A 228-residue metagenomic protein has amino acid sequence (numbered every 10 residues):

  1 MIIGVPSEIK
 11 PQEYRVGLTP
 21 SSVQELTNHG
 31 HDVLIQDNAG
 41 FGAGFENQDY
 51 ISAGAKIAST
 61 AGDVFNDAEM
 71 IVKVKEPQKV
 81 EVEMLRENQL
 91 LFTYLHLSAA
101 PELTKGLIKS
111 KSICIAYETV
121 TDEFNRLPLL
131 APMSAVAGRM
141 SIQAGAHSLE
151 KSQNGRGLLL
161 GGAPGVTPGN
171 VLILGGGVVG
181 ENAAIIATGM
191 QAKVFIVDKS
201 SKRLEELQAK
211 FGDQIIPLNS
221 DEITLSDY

Functional and structural regions predicted by a protein language model:
I2, E8, K79-G169: Glycine/serine-rich phosphate-binding loop and adjoining beta1-alpha1 elements at the start of nucleotide-handling
I2-G106, S110: An N-terminal-biased, well-structured beta-alpha scaffold segment characteristic of Rossmann-like dinucleotide-binding
P6-S7, P11-G42, N154-Y228: Glycine-rich phosphate/diphosphate-binding loop of Rossmann-like nucleotide-binding domains
Q36-D37, T60-A61, Y94-H96, A116-T121 (+2 more regions): Short beta->alpha connector loops at strand-helix junctions that form conserved, small/polar/Pro-enriched
F41-A43, F65, A99-P101, T121-N125 (+2 more regions): Short gly/pro/ser/thr-enriched loop/turn and capping motifs at secondary-structure boundaries
I51-G54, P132-A135, G212-L218: Short, hinge-like loop/turn segments at secondary-structure boundaries
S52-A58, K73-K75, K151-G157, P217-S220: Short gly/ser/thr-rich secondary-structure transition/capping motifs
E76, V136, G177-V179: Residue-level detector of alpha-helix initiation sites
